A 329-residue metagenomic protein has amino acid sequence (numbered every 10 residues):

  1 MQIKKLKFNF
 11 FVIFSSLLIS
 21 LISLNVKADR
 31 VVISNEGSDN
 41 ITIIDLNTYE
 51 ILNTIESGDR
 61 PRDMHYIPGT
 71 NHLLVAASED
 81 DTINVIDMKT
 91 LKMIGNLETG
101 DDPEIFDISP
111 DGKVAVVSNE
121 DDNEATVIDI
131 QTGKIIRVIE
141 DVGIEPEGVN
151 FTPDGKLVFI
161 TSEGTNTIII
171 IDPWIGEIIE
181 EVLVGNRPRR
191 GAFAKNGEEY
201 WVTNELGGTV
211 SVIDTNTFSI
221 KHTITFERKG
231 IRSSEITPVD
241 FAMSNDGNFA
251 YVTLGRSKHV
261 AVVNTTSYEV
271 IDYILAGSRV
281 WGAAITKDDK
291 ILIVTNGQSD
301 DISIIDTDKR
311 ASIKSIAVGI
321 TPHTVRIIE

Functional and structural regions predicted by a protein language model:
M1-K4, I22-L24: Short, low-complexity interaction segments enriched in Ser/Thr/Pro/Gly
Q2-I13: Bacterial N-terminal signal peptides that target proteins for export
S16-L17, L21-E329: Predominantly soluble domains enriched in secretory-pathway, periplasmic, or organellar proteins
